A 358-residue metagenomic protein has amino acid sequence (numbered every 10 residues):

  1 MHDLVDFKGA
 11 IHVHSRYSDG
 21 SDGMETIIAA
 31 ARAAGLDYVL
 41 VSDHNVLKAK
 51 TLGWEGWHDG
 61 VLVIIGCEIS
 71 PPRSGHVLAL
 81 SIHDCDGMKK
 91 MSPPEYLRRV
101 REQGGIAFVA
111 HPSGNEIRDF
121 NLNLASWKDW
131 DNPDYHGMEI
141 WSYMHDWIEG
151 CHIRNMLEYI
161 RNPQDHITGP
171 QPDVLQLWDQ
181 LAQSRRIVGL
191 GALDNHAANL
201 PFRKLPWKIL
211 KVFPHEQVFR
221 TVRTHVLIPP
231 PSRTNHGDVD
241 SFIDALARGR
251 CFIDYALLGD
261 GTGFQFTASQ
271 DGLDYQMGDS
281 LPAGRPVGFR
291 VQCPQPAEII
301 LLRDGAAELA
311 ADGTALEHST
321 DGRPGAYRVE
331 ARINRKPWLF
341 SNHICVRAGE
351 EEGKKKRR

Functional and structural regions predicted by a protein language model:
M1-D6, S184-G189, L193-R358: C-terminal functional module detector
M1-E158, T168-S184, A192, A198 (+2 more regions): A metal-dependent hydrolase metal-coordination microenvironment
